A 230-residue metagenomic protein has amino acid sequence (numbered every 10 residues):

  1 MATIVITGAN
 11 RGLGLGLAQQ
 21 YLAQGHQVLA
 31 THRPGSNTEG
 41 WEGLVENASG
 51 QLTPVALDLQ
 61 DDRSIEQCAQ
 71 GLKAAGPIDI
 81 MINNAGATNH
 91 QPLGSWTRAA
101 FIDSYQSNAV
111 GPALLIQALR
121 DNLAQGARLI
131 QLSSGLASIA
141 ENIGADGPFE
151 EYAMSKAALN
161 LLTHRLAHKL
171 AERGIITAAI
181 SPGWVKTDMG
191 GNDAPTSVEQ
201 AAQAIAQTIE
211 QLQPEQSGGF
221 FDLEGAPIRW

Functional and structural regions predicted by a protein language model:
I6-T7, N83-N84, R128-S134, I176-S181: Structural signature of the Rossmann-like NAD(P)-dependent dehydrogenase/reductase core
N10, G14-Q20: N-terminal Rossmann NAD(P)H-binding glycine-rich loop of SDR-like oxidoreductase domains
Q24-G40: Conserved glycine-rich Rossmann-like NAD(P)H-binding loop of the short-chain dehydrogenase/reductase
V45-R63: Rossmann-fold cofactor-recognition segment
Q60-A75: Conserved Rossmann-fold cofactor-binding substructure of NAD(P)-dependent oxidoreductases
A87-D103, R128-A171: Catalytic loop of short-chain dehydrogenase/reductase
E172, A179-I180, G191-W230: C-terminal helical subdomain
